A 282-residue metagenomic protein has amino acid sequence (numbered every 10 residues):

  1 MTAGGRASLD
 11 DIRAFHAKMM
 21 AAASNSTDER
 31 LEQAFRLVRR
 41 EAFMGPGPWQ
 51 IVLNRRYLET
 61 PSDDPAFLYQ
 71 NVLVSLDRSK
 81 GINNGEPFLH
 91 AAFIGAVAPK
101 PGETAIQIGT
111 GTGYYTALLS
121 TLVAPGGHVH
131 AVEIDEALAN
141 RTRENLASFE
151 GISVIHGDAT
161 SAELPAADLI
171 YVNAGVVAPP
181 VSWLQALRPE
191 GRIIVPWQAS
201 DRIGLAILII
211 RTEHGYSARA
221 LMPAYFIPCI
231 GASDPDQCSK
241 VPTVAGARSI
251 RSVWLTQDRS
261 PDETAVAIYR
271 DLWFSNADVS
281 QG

Functional and structural regions predicted by a protein language model:
T2-A14, Q185, W197, D201-G282: SAM/dcSAM-binding transferase cores
T2-I108, Y115-A117, T121-L122, L138-N140 (+3 more regions): Class I SAM-dependent transferase core
R30, R36, E41, G45-P48 (+13 more regions): Generic marker of "main functional regions" within proteins
P46-G47, V52, V72, D77-S79 (+9 more regions): Surface-exposed loop/turn and secondary-structure junction residues enriched for glycine/proline
Q50-L58, Y69-S79, V129, D135 (+5 more regions): Short, Lys/Arg-enriched charge-dense amphipathic segments
D77-K80, E144-L169, S239-S260: Generic structural signal for short, solvent-exposed loop/turn connectors between secondary structure elements
G85-I203, L208-T212: Conserved nucleotide-cofactor-binding alpha/beta core module
